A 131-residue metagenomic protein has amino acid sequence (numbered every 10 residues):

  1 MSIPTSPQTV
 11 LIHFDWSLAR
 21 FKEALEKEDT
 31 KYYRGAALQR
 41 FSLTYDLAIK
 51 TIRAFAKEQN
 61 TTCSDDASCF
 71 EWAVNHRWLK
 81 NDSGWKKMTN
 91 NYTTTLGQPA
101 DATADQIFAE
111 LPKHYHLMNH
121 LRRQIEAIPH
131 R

Functional and structural regions predicted by a protein language model:
M1-R131: Solvent-exposed interaction patches of small proteins and small membrane subunits
